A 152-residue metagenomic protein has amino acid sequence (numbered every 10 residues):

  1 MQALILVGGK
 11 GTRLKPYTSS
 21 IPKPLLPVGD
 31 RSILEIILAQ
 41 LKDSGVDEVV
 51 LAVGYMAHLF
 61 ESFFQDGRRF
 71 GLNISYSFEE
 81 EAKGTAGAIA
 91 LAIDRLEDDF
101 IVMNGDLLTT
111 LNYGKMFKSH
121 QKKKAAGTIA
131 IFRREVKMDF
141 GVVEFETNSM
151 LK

Functional and structural regions predicted by a protein language model:
M1-S19, K42: N-terminal nucleotide-binding beta1-loop-alpha1 segment
Q2-I5, P27, R31-N104, Y113-K115: Conserved N-terminal catalytic core of the sugar/cofactor nucleotidyltransferase
G8, G54, F132-R133: Histidine-centered beta-alpha loop that forms part of the nucleotide-sugar donor binding/catalytic region in diverse
K10, D106-L107: Active-site metal-binding loops of divalent metal-dependent hydrolases
K15, K23-L26: Pre-signature/interface helix of ABC/ABC-like ATPase nucleotide-binding domains
P16, E81, F132-R134: Short Gly/Pro-enriched turn/cap motifs at secondary-structure boundaries
S20-K23, L72: A short helix-loop-beta submotif of the ANL/AMP-binding
T110-K152: Conserved core of the sugar-phosphate nucleotidyltransferase
